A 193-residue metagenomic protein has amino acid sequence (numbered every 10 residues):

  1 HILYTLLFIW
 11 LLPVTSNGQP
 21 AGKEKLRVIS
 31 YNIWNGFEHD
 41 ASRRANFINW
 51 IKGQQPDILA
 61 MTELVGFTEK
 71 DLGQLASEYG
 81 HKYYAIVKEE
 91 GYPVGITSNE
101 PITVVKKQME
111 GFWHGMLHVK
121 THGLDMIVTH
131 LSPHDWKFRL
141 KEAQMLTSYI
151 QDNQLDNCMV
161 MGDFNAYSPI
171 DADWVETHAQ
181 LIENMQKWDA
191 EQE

Functional and structural regions predicted by a protein language model:
I2-L12: Sec-dependent N-terminal signal peptides
Y4, S16-L75: N-terminal, active-site-proximal structural segment of metallo-dependent hydrolase catalytic domains
K23-R27, Q54-D57, Y79-H81, L124-D125 (+1 more regions): Loop/turn elements at helix/coil->beta-strand transitions in domains of secreted/extracellular proteins
K25-F37, H122-S132, M161: Active-site-proximal beta-strand elements of phosphoester/diester hydrolases
G36-E38, G66-K70, H134-W136, N165-A172: Active-site environment of divalent metal-dependent phosphoester hydrolases
R44, K141-L146: Charged helix-capping and loop-helix junction motifs
T62-D135: Structured beta-strand-rich core segments of catalytic domains in phosphoester-bond hydrolases
Q144-E193: Metal-dependent phosphoesterases centered on the DNase I-like endonuclease/exonuclease/phosphatase
